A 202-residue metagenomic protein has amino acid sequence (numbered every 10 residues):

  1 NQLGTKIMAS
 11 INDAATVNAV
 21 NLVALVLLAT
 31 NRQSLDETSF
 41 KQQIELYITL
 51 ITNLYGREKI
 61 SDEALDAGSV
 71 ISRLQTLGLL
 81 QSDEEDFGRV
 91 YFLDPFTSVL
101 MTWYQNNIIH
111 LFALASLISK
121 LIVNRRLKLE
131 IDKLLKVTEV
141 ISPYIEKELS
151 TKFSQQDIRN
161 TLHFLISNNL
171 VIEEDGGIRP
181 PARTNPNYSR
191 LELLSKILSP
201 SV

Functional and structural regions predicted by a protein language model:
N1-V202: Membrane-interfacial terminal anchoring regions of lipid-handling membrane enzymes
